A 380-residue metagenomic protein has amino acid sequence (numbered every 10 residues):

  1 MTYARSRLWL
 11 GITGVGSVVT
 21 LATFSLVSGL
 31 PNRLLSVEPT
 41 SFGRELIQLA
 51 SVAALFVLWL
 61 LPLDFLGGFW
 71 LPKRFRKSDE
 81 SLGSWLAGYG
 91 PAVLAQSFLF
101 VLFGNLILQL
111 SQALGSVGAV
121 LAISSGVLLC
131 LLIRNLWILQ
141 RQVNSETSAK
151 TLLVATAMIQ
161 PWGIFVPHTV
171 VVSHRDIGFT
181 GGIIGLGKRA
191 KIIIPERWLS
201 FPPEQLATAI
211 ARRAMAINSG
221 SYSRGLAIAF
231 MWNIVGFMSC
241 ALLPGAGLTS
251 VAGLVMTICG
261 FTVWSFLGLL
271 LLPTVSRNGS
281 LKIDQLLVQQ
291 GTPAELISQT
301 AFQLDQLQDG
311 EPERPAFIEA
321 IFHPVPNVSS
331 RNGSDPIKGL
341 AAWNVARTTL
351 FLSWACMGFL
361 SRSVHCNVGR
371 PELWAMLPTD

Functional and structural regions predicted by a protein language model:
M1-G247, L271-F359, H365, R370-D380: Polar-ligand-bearing catalytic/cofactor-coordination segments of membrane-embedded or membrane-tethered inner-membrane
F237, A241-V263: Loop-to-helix entry and N-terminal half of a specific, functionally important transmembrane alpha helix in multi-pass
G260-P273: Hydrophobic alpha-helical transmembrane segments of polytopic membrane proteins
